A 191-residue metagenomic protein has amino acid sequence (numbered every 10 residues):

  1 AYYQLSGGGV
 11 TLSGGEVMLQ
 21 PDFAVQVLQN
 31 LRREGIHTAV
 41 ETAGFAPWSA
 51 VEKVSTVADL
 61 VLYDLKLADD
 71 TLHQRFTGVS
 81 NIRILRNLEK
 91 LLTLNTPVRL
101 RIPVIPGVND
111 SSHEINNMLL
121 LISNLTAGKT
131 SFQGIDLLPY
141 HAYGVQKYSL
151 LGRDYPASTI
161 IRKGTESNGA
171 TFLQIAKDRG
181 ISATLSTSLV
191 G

Functional and structural regions predicted by a protein language model:
A1-Y143, S149-L150: Conserved AdoMet/S-adenosylmethionine-binding subsite of the radical SAM
K66, L94-V98, E114, D154-R162 (+1 more regions): A broadly tuned preference for mixed-charge, low-complexity surface segments
L120-S123, Q133, Y148-I175: A structural motif corresponding to the C-terminal lobe/cap of the Radical SAM core domain
T165-G191: A C-terminal junction/extension of Radical SAM enzymes
